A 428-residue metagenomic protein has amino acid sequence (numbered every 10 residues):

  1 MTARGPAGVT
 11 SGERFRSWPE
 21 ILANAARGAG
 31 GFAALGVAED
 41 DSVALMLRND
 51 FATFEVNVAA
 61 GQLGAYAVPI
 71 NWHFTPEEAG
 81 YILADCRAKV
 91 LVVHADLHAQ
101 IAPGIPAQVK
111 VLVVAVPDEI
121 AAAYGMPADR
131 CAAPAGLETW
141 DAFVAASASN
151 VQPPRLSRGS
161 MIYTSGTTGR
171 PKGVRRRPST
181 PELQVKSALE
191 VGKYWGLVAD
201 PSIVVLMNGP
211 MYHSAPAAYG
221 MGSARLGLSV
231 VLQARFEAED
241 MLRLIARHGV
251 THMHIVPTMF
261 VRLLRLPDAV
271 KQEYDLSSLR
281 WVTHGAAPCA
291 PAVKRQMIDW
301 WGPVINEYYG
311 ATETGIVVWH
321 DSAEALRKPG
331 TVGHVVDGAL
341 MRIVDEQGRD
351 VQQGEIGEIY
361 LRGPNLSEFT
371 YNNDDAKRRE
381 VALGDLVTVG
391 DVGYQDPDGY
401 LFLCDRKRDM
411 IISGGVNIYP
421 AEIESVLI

Functional and structural regions predicted by a protein language model:
A7-D50, F54, V58, T75-G80 (+1 more regions): Conserved AMP-binding/adenylate-forming core of the ANL superfamily
F32-A38, S147-S157, M161-L206, L226: Conserved adenylate-forming
T53, F74, G80, L91-V93 (+7 more regions): AMP-binding/adenylate-forming catalytic core of the ANL superfamily
R87-V90, P106-E119, F143, V205-L206 (+2 more regions): Conserved helix-loop-beta element of the AMP-binding
Q100-R158, S179-Q184, A188-E190, P267: ANL superfamily adenylate-forming
I162, R225-L226, V250-H254, L266-R327 (+1 more regions): Gly/Ser/Thr-rich phosphate-binding loop
E182-N208, Y212-H252, L266: Conserved AMP-binding/adenylation subdomain of ANL enzymes
K328, L340-Y360, Y394-D398: Conserved beta-loop-beta connector loops within the AMP-binding
